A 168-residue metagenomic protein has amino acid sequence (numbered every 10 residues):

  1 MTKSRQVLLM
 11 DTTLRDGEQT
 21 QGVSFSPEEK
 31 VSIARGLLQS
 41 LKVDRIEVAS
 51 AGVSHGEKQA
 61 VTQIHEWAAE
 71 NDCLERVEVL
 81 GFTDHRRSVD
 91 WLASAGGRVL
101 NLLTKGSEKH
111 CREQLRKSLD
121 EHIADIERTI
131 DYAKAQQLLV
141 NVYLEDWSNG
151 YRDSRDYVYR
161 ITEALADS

Functional and structural regions predicted by a protein language model:
M1, T12-L14, V77: Domain-level signal for soluble alpha/beta catalytic cores
S4-L9, R15-R45, Q63-D72, H85-S168: Alpha/beta enzyme core
G22, A49-G52: Glycine-centered small-residue hotspots that permit tight backbone geometry or close packing
A49, L80, Y143-E145: Structural motif
G52-E57, D153: Conserved glycine-rich "GG(E/T)P / GGGxP" loop and the immediately following alpha-helix in the radical SAM core
A60: Short, Lys/Arg-enriched alpha-helical microdomains
V77-D84: Glycine-rich beta-to-alpha transition loops that act as phosphate-gripper elements at the mouths of alpha/beta enzyme
